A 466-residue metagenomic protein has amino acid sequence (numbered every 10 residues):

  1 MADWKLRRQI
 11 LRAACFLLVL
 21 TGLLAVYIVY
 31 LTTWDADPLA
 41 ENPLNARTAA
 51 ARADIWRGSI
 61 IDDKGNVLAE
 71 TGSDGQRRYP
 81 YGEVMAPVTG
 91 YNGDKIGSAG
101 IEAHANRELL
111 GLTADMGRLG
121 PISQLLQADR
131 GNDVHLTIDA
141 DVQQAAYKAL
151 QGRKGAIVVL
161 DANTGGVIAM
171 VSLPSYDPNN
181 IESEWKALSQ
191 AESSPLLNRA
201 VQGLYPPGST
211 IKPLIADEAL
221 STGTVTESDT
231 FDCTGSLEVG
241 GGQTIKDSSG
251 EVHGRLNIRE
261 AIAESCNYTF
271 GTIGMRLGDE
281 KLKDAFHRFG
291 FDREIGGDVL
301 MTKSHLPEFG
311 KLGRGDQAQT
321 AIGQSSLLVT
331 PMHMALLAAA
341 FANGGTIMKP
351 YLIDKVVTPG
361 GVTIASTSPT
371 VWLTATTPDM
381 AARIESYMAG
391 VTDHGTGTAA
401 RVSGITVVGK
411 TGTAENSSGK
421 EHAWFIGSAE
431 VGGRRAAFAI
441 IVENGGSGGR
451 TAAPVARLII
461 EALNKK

Functional and structural regions predicted by a protein language model:
M1-W185, P195, L204-S209, T224 (+4 more regions): Periplasmic/cell-envelope proteins involved in peptidoglycan metabolism and beta-lactam response
R7, K64, N163, V167-S209 (+2 more regions): Beta-lactam-recognizing serine transpeptidase/beta-lactamase-like catalytic domain environment
